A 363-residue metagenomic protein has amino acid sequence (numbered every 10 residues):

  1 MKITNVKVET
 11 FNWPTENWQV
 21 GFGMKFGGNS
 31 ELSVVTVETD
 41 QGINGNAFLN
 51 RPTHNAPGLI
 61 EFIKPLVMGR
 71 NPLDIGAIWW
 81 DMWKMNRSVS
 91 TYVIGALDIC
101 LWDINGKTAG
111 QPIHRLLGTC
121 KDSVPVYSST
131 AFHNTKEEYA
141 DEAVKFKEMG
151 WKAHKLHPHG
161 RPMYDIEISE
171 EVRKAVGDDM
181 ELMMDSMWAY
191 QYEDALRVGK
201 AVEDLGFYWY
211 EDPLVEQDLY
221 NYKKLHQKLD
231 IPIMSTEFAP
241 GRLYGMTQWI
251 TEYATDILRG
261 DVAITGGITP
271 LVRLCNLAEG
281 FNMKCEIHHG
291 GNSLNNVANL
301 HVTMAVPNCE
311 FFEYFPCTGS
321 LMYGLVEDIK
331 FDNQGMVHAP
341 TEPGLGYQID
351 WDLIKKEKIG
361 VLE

Functional and structural regions predicted by a protein language model:
K2-W18, K25-L32, D40, T269 (+2 more regions): Flexible C-terminal active-site loop/helix
I3, G42, I63, L97 (+8 more regions): Conserved, mostly hydrophobic/aromatic
N5, E38-T108: Metal- or metallocofactor-binding catalytic centers and their adjacent structured scaffolds across diverse enzyme
F48, I94, H157-R161, M187-W188 (+5 more regions): Glycine- and other small-residue-rich loops at beta-strand/loop junctions that grip anionic moieties
P57, P65, K200, G206 (+1 more regions): Shared catalytic-loop signature of beta/alpha-barrel
D98-H133: Glycine-rich, aromatic-flanked loop segments that form ligand/cofactor-binding clefts across common enzyme folds
T119-L229: Metal-dependent enolase-superfamily TIM-barrel catalytic cores that perform enediolate-based chemistry
